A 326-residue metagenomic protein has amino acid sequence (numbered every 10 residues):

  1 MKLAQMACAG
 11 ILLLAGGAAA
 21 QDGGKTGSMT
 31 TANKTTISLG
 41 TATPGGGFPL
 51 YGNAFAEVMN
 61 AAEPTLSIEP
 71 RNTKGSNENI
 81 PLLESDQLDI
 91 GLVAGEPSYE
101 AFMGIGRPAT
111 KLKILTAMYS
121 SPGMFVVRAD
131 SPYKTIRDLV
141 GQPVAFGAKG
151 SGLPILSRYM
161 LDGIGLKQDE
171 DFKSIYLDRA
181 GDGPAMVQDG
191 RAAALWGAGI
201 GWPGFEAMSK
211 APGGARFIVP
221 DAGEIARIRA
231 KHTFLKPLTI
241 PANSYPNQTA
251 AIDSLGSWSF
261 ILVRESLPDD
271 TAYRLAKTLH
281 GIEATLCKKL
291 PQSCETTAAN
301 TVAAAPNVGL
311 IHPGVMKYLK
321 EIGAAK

Functional and structural regions predicted by a protein language model:
M1-A7: Bacterial N-terminal signal peptides that target proteins for export
A15-G17: N-terminal signal peptide c-region/cleavage motif recognized by signal peptidases
A20-L39, P132-P143, A211, P313-K326: Immediate post-signal peptide segment of exported/extracytoplasmic ligand-binding proteins
Q21-A94: N-terminal (or domain-start) structured segment
T36-A62, L66, S121-D189, A284 (+1 more regions): Bilobed "Venus flytrap"/periplasmic-binding protein-like clamshell domains and structurally analogous long
G95-P97, I105-G106, S131-P132, Q168-L267: Pocket-lining segment of extracytoplasmic ligand-binding domains
K111-Y119: Short beta-strand-centered segments that line the small-molecule binding cleft or hinge of alpha/beta clamshell
D182, Q188-D189, G199-F217, R227-F234 (+1 more regions): An extracytoplasmic/periplasmic, membrane-proximal ligand-sensing/linker region
